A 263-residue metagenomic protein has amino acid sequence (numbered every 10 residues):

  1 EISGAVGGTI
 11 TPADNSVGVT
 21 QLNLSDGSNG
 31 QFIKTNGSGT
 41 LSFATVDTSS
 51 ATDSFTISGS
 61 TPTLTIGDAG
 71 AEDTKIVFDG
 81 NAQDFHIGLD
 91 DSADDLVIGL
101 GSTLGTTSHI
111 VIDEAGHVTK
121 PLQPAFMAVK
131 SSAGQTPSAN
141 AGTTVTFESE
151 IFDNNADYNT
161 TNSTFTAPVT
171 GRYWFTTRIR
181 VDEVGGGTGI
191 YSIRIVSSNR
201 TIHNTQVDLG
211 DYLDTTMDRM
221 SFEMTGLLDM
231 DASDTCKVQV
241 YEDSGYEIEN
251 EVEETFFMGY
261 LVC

Functional and structural regions predicted by a protein language model:
E1-A51, G59-P62, G67-P124, T161 (+8 more regions): Extracellular repetitive beta-rich solenoid segments
T63-A69, A139-F152: N-terminal beta-hairpin/loop module of FHA
K120-E148: Predominantly extracellular/luminal regions of secreted and cell-surface proteins, especially disulfide-bonded
A128, T143, G186-R194: Short Gly/aromatic-enriched secondary-structure transition segments
E148-E150, N155-T166, T170, S221-M224: Short beta-strands within extracellular/lumenal beta-sheet-rich domains
A167, G171-V181: A short beta-strand element within beta-rich, extracytoplasmic domains of secreted/secretory-pathway proteins
W174, T235-K237: Short, conserved beta-strand segments of beta-strand-rich sandwich/propeller modules, principally
I193, S197-D231: Glycine-rich strand-loop-strand elements at beta-sheet edges
